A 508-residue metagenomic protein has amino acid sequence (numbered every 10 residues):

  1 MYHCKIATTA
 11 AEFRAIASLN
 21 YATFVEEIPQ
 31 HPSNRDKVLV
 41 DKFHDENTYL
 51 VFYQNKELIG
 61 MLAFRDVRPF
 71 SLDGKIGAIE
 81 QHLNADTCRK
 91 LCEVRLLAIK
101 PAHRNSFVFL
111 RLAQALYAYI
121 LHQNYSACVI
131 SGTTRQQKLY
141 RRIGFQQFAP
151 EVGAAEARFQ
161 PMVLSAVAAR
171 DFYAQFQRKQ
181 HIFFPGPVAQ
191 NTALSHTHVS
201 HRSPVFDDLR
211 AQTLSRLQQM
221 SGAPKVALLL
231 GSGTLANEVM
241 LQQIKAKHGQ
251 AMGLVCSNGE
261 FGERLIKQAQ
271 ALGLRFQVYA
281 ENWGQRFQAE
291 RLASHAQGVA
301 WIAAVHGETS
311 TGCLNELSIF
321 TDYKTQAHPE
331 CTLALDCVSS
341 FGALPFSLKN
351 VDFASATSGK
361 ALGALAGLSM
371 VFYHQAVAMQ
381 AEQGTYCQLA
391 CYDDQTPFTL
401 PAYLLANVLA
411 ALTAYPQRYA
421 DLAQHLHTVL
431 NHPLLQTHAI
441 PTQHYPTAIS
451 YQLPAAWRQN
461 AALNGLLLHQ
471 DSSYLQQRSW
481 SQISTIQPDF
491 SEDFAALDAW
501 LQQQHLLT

Functional and structural regions predicted by a protein language model:
M1-L39, Y49-Q54, L58-I59, L194: Short amphipathic alpha-helix that is part of the acyltransferase structural core
K75-F159, A166: Acyl-donor binding region in acyl/amide transferases
K179-L230, T234: A glycine-/small-polar-enriched, mobile loop at the entrance of the PLP active site in fold-type I
Q212-S221, T413-I440: Conserved PLP-dependent catalytic core of the aminotransferase class-I/II
A223-L254, G262-I266: Conserved beta-loop-alpha segment that forms the PLP phosphate-binding cup at the N-terminus of a helix
Q285-V338: Active-site phosphate-binding strand-loop segment of PLP-dependent enzymes
G359-T428: Active-site C-terminal subdomain of aminotransferase-like
A439-A499: Conserved C-terminal alpha-helix-loop-beta "cap" of PLP-dependent enzymes that closes/shapes the active-site mouth
